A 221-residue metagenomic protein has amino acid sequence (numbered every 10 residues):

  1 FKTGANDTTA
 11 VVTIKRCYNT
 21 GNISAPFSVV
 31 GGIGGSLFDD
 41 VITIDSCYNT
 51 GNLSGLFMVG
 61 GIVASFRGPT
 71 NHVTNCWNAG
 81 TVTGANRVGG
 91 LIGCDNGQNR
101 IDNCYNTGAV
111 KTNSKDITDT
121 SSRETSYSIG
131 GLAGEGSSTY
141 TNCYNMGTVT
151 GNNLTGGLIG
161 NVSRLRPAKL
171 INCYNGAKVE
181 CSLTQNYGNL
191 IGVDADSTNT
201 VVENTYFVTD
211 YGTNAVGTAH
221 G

Functional and structural regions predicted by a protein language model:
F1-G221: Predominantly extracellular beta-rich ligand-binding scaffolds that present long acidic/polar faces for carbohydrate
